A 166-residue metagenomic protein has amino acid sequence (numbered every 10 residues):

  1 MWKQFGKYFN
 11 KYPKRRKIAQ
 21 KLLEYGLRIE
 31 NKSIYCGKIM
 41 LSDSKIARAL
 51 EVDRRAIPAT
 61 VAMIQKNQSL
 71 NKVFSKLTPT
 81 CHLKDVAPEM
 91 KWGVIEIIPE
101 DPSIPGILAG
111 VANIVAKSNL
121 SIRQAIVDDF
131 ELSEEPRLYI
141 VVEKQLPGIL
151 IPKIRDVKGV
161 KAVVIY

Functional and structural regions predicted by a protein language model:
W2-S33, M63-Y166: A conserved regulatory-domain signal marking ACT and ACT-like small-molecule sensing domains and adjacent regulatory
D43: Helix-turn-helix DNA-binding elements, focusing on the entry/boundary residues of the two helices that contact DNA
I46-A47: Short alpha-helical "recognition helix" segments of helix-turn-helix
T60: Residues in the recognition helix of alpha-helical DNA-binding motifs
